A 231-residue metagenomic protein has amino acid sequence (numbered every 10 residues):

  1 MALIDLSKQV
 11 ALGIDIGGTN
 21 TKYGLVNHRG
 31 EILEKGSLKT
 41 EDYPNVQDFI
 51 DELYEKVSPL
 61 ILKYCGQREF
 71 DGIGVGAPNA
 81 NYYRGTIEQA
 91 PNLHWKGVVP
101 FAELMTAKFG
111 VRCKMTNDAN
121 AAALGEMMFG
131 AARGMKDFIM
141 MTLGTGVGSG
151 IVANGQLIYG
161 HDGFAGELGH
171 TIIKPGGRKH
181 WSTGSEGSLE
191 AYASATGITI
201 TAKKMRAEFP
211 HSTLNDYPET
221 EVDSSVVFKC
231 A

Functional and structural regions predicted by a protein language model:
A2-K8, G24-V26, E34-K35, N45-V46 (+2 more regions): Glycine/GP-enriched mid-protein hinge/lid loop-to-helix segment characteristic of carbohydrate kinases
A11-V26: N-terminal beta1-alpha1 ligand-phosphate binding loop
I16-T19, R68-F70, F164: Short, flexible loop/turn motifs enriched in small residues
N20-K22, A121-A123, G148: Short glycine/serine/threonine-rich phosphate/pyrophosphate-binding segments that cradle anionic phosphate groups
D42-S58, L62, R68-I73, N79-D137: Glycine-rich phosphate-binding loop and adjoining helix at the ATP-binding site of ATP-dependent phosphoryl-transfer
P78-N81, G144-G146: Short glycine-rich anion-binding loops that position phosphate/pyrophosphate groups of nucleotides and phosphorylated
